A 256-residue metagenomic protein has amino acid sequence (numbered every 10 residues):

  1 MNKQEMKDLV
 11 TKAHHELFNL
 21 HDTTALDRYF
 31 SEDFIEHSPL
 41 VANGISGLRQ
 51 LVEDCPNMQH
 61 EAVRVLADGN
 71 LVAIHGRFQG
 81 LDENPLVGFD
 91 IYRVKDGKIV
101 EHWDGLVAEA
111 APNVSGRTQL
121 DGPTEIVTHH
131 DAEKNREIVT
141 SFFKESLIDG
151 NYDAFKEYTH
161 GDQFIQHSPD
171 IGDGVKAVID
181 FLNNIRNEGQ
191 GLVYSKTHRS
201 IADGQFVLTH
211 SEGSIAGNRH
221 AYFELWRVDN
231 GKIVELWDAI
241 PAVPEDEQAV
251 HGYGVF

Functional and structural regions predicted by a protein language model:
M1-F256: C-terminal and inter-domain tail/linker signature
